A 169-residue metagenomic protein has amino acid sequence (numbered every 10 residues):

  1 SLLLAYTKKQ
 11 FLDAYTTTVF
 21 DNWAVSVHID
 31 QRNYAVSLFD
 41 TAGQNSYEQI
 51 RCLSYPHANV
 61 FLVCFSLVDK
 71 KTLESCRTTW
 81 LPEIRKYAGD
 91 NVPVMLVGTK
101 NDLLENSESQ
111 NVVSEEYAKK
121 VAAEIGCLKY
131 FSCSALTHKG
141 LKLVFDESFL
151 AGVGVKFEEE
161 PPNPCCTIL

Functional and structural regions predicted by a protein language model:
S1-E158: TRAFAC-class small GTPase G-domain
P162-L169: Polybasic, Ser/Thr-rich amphipathic helices
